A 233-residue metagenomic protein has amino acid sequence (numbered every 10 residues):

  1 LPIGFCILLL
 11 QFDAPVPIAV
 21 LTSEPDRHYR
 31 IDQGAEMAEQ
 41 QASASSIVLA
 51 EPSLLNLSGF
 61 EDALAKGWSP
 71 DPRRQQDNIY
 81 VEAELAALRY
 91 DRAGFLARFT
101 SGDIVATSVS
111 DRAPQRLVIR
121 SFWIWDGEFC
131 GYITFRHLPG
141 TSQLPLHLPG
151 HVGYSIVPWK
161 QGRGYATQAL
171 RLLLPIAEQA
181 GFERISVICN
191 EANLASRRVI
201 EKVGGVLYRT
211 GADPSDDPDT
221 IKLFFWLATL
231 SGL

Functional and structural regions predicted by a protein language model:
G4, L8-F12, P17-H151, P158 (+3 more regions): GNAT-family acyltransferases
L57, R163, L194: Loop/helix-junction capping segments adjacent to catalytic residues or to phosphate/diphosphate-binding pockets
Y154, G162-P175, R198-K202: Conserved acetyl-CoA-binding loop-helix of GNAT-fold acetyltransferases
I156, C189: Hydrophobic adenine-recognition pocket in adenosine-nucleotide-binding enzymes
Y165, F182, G205: Short phosphate-binding/catalytic loops that engage adenosine nucleotides
Q179-I188: Conserved GNAT acetyl-CoA-binding A-motif
A192-R209: Conserved active-site alpha-helix within GNAT-family acetyltransferase domains
